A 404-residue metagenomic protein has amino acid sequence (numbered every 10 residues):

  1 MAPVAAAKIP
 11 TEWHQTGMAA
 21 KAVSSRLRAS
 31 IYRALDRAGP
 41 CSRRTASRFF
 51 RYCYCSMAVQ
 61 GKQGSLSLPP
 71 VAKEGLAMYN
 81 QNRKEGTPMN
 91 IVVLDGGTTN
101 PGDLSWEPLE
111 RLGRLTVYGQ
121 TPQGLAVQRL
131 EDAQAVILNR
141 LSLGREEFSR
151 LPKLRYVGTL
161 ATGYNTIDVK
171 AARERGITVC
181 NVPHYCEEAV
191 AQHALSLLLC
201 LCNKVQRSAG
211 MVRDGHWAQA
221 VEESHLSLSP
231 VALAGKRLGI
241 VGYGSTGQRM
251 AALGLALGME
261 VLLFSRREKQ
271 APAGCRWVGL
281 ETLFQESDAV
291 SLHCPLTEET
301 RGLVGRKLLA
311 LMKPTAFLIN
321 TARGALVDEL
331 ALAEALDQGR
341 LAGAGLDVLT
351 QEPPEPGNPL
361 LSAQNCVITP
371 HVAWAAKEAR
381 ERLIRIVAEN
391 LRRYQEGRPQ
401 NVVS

Functional and structural regions predicted by a protein language model:
W13-Q15, Y32, D36, Y54-M57 (+3 more regions): Short terminal hydrophobic/aromatic SLiMs and anchors at protein ends
G17, S24-S25, S30, G39: Intrinsically disordered, low-complexity segments enriched in small polar residues
R83-C180, Q285, G305: An N-terminal-biased, well-structured beta-alpha scaffold segment characteristic of Rossmann-like dinucleotide-binding
S142-S149, E260-L262, R266-P359: Rossmann-like adenosine-cofactor binding region
R175, P183-R237, V403: Phosphate-binding beta-alpha-beta segment of Rossmann-like dinucleotide-binding domains, i.e., the NAD(P)
Y243-G244: Glycine-rich Rossmann-fold phosphate-binding loop(s) that bind the pyrophosphate of adenine dinucleotide cofactors
G247-Q248: N-terminal Rossmann-fold NAD(P) dinucleotide-binding loop
R382-S404: NAD(P)-dependent dehydrogenase/reductase Rossmann-like domain
